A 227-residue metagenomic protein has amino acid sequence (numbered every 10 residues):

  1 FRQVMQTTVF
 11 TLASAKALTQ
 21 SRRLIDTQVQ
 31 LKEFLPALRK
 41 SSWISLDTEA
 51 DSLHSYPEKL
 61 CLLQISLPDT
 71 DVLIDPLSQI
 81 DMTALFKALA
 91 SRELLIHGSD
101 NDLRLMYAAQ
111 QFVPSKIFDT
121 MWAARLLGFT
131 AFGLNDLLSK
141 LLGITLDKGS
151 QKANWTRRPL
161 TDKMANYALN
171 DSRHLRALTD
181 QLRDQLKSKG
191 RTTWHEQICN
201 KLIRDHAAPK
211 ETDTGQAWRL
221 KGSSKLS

Functional and structural regions predicted by a protein language model:
V4-I44, T48: N-terminal accessory regions of nucleic-acid-interacting proteins
T7-A17, S21-L24, L62-Q64, D69-R176 (+2 more regions): Active-site-proximal helix-loop-helix substrate-binding element of RNase H-like nuclease domains
T48-A50, T120: Ser/Thr-centric signal marking residues that sit in or immediately flank functional binding/regulatory motifs
A50, R158-P159, L220-K225: Active-site flanking loop/helix segments enriched in acidic
D51-S66: An N-terminal structural lobe/cap that precedes and organizes the functional/catalytic core across diverse proteins
A165-S227: Mixed-charge, glycine-rich, non-catalytic linkers/tails in nucleic-acid processing enzymes
